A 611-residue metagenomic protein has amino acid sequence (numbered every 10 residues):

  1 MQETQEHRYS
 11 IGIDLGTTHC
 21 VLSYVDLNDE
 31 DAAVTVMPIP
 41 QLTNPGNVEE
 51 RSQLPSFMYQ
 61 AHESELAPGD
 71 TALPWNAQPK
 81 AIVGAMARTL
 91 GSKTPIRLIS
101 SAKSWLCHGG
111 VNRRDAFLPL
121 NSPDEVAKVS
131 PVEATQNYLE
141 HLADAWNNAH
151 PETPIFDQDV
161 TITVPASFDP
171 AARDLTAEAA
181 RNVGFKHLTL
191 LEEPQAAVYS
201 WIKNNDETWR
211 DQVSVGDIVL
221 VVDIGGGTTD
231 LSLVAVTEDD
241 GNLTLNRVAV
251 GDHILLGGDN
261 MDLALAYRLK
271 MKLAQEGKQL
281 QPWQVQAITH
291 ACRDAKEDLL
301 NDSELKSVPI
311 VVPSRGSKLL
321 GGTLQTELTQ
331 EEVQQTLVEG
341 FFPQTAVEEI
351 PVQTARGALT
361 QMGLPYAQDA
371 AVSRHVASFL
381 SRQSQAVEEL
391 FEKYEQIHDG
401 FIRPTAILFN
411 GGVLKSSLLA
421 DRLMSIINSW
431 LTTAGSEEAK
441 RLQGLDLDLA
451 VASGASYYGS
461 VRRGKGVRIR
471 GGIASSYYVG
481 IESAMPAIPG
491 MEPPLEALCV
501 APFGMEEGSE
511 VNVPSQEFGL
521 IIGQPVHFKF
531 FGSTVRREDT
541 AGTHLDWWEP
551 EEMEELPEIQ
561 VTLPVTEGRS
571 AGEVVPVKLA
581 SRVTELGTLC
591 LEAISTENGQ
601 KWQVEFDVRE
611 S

Functional and structural regions predicted by a protein language model:
M1-D115, T189, A196, D240-L245 (+11 more regions): Early-domain small/polar-rich strand-loop-helix modules and first-structured segments of the mature chain
M1-R8, L190-V222, F391-I397, D448-R468: Conserved phosphate-binding catalytic cores of ATP/NTP-utilizing and phosphoryl-transfer enzymes
V25, E30-D31, T35-M37, Q41-N44 (+7 more regions): Glycine-rich phosphate-binding loop of actin/hexokinase-like ATP-binding domains
A32-N182, E192, L263-V308, G316-A358: Phosphate-binding loop and its immediate beta->loop->alpha context in nucleotide/phosphate-handling enzymes
N137-T153, S200-Q212, G340-R403, R422 (+1 more regions): Phosphate/ATP-binding catalytic cores across multiple sugar-kinase/actin-like superfamilies, primarily ASKHA
V160-L175, S314-K318, L364-D369, I397-I426 (+1 more regions): Glycine-rich phosphate-binding loops at beta-strand->alpha-helix junctions
V183-A196, P365, L423-G454: Conserved phosphate-binding/catalytic loops in two-lobed NTP-binding clefts
S314-A386, G466-S611: Acidic low-complexity intrinsically disordered segments
